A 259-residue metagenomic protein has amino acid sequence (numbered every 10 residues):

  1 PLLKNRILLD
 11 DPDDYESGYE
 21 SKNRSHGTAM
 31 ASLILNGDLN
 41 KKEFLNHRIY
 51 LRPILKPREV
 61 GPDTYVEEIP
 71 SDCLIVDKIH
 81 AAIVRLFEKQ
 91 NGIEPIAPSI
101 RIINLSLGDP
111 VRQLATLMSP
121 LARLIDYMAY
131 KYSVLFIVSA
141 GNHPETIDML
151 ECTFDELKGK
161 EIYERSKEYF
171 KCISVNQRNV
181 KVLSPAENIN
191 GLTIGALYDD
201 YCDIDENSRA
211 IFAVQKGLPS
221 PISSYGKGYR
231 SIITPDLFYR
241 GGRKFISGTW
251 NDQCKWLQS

Functional and structural regions predicted by a protein language model:
P1-D11, E16-L74, A97-S99, L114 (+6 more regions): Subtilisin-like serine protease catalytic core
P1-L2, E168-S259: Extracellular S/T/G-rich loop segment that most often corresponds to the catalytic His/Ser-adjacent loop
L3-I7, M118-S119, E151-F154, N207-A210: Short, glycine/charged-enriched secondary-structure capping and boundary segments
H26, L107, A140, I194 (+1 more regions): Short glycine-rich loop/turn motifs that provide flexible caps or phosphate-binding loops at active sites
D38, I83, F87, A129 (+2 more regions): Structural signal for hydrophobic packing residues in well-ordered secondary-structure cores of soluble enzyme domains
P53, N104-S106, S139, G195 (+1 more regions): Short beta-strand segments
R58-N188: Substrate-binding/access-modulating region of protease and related hydrolase catalytic domains
